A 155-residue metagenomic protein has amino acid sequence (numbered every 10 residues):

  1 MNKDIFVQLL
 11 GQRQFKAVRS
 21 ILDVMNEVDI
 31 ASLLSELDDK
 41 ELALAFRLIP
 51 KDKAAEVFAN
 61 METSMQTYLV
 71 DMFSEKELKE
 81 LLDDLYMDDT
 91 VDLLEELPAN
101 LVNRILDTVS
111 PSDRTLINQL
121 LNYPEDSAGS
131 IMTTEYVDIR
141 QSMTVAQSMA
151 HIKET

Functional and structural regions predicted by a protein language model:
M1-T155: Hydrophobic packing positions in regular secondary-structure scaffolds
